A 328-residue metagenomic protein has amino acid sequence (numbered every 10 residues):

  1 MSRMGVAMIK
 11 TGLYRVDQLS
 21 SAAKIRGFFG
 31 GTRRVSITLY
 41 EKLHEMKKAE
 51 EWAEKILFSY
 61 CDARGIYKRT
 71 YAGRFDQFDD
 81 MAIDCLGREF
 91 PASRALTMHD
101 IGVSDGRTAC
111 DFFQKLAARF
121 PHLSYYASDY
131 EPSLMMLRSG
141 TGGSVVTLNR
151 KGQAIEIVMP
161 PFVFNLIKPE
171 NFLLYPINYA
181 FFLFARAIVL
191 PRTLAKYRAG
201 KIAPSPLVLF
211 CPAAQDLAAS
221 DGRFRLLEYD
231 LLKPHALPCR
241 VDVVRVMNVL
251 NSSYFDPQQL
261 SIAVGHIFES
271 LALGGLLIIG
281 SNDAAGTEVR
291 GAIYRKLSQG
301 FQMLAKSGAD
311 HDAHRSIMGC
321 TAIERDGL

Functional and structural regions predicted by a protein language model:
T11-E51, A118-S220, G327-L328: Class I S-adenosyl-L-methionine-dependent methyltransferase module
G30-S93, L134-G143: Class I SAM-dependent methyltransferase Rossmann-like catalytic core, especially the SAM/SAH-binding loop
R94-T108, Y126: Conserved class I S-adenosyl-L-methionine
D105-R119: Conserved SAM-binding loop of SAM-dependent methyltransferases across substrates and taxa, primarily the Class I
L232-V244: A short acidic, Gly/Pro-enriched loop at the edge of an enzyme's catalytic core that lines a small-molecule cofactor
V241-P257: A short SAM/SAH-binding and catalytic strip from SAM-dependent methyltransferases
Q259-L273: A short glycine-rich, Lys/Arg-flanked "PGG" loop and its adjoining helix->strand segment in the class I
L273-N282: Conserved beta-strand signature within the Rossmann-like core of class I S-adenosyl-L-methionine
